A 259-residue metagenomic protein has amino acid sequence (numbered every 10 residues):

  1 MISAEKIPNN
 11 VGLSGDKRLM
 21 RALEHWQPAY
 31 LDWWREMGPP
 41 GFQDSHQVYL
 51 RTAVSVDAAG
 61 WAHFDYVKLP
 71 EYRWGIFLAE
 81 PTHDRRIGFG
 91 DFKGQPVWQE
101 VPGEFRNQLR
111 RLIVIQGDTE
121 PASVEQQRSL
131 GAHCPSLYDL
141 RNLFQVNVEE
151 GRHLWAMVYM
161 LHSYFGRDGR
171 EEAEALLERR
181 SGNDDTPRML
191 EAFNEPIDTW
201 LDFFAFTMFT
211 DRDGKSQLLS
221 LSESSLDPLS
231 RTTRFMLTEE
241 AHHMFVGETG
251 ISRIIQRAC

Functional and structural regions predicted by a protein language model:
M1-R141, Y164-I197, L201: Terminal targeting/low-complexity segments that flank the catalytic cores of oxidoreductases
Q116-V124, V146-L161, R179-T186, F204-K215 (+1 more regions): Alpha-helical transition-metal enzyme core signature, strongest for iron centers
D118, D198, F209, E223-S224: Residues in soluble alpha-helical coiled-coils and helical-bundle/repeat scaffolds
S129-R141, Y164-F165, S216-F235, T249-C259: Inter-helical turn/loop segments and adjacent helix faces that build the functional surface of alpha-helical bundle
I197-L201, D227-A241: Loop-centered beta-sheet repeat module
